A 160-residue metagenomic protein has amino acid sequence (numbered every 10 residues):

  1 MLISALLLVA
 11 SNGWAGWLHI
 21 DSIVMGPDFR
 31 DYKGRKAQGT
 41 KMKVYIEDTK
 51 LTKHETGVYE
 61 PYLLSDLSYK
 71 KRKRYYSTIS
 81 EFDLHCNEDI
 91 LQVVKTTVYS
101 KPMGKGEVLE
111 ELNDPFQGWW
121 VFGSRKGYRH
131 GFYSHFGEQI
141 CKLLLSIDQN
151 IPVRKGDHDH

Functional and structural regions predicted by a protein language model:
M1-A5: Sec-dependent signal peptide recognition, specifically the positively charged N-region followed immediately by
A10-N12: N-terminal signal peptide c-region/cleavage motif recognized by signal peptidases
W14-S80, H85-H160: N-terminal secretory-pathway/extracellular module detecting exported/lumenal segments and adjacent signal-anchor/first
